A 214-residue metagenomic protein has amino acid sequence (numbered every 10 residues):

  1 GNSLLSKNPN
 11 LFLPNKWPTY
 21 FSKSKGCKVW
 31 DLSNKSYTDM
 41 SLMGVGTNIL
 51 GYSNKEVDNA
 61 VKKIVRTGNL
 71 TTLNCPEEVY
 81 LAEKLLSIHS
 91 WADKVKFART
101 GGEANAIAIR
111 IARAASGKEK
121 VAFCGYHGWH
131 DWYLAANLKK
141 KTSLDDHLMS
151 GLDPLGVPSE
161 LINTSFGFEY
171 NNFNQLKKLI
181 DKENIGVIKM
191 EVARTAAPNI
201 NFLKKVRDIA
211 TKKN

Functional and structural regions predicted by a protein language model:
G1-K23, R207: Active-site-adjacent loop/helix segments that line or gate small-molecule/cofactor pockets in enzymes
L5, T47-I49, D131-A136: Adenylate-forming
P18-M40: Active-site and channel-lining beta-strand-loop segments that bind or position nucleotide-derived/phosphorylated
S36-K118: Glycine-rich loop-to-alpha-helix module at the N-terminal edge of alpha/beta enzyme cores
T38-L42, G186-V192: Short beta-strands and strand-loop turn motifs
T72-L73, R99, G167, R194-A197: Alpha-helix capping and helix-loop boundary segments enriched in small/acidic/polar residues
E83-G186: PLP-dependent aspartate aminotransferase-fold enzymes
N172-K178, M190-K213: Active-site core of PLP-dependent enzymes with the aminotransferase class I/II
